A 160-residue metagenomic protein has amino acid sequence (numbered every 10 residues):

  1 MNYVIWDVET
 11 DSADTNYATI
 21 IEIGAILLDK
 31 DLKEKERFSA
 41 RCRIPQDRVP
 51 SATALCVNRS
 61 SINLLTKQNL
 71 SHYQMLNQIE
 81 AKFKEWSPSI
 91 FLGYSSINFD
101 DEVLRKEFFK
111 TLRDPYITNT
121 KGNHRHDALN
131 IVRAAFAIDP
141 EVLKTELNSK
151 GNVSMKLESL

Functional and structural regions predicted by a protein language model:
M1-K110, K144-G151: Conserved non-catalytic scaffold segment of RNase H-like nuclease domains
D29, D114-P115, L157: Intrinsically disordered, low-complexity regions
E34-R37, T120-H124: A short coil-to-beta-strand element that immediately follows conserved catalytic motifs
Q78, V103-E107, H124-I131, S159: Non-catalytic alpha-helical scaffold/packing segments enriched in small hydrophobic residues
F83, F108-L112, V132, F136-D139: Short, well-ordered alpha-helical segments in soluble proteins
K106-G122: A short alpha->loop->secondary-structure connector
G122-N148: Short alpha-helix plus adjacent loop in nuclease-associated cores
K150-L160: A conserved mid-domain beta-alpha-beta active-site/ligand-binding segment of alpha/beta enzyme cores
